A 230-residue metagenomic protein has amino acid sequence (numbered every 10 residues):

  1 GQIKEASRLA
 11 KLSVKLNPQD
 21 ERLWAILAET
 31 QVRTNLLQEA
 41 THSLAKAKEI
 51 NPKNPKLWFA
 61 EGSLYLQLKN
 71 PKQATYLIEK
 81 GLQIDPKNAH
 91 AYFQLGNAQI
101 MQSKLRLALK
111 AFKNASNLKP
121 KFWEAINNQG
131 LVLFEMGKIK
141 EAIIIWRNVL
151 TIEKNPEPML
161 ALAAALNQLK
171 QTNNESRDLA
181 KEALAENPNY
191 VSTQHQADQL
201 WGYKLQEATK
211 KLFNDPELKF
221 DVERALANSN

Functional and structural regions predicted by a protein language model:
G1-L12, R33-K46, Q67-K80, M101-N114 (+2 more regions): Structural signature of tandem alpha-helical TPR/SEL1-like repeats, specifically the intra-repeat loop/turn
P18, P52, P86, P120 (+2 more regions): Short coil turns that delineate tetratricopeptide repeat
E21-R22, P55-K56, A89-H90, W123-E124 (+2 more regions): Helix-start (N-cap) detector for alpha-helical repeat units in TPR-like alpha-solenoids, especially tetratricopeptide
I26, A60, Q94, N128 (+2 more regions): Canonical tetratricopeptide repeat
E29, S63, N97, L131 (+1 more regions): Residue-level recognition of tetratricopeptide repeat
K80-M136: Ligand/cofactor pocket segment of small-molecule handling proteins
R147-P156, L160-S192, E217-L218: TPR/TPR-like (Sel1-like) alpha-helical repeat modules
L179-N230: Terminal, low-structured helical/coil segments at or just beyond the last alpha-helical repeat
